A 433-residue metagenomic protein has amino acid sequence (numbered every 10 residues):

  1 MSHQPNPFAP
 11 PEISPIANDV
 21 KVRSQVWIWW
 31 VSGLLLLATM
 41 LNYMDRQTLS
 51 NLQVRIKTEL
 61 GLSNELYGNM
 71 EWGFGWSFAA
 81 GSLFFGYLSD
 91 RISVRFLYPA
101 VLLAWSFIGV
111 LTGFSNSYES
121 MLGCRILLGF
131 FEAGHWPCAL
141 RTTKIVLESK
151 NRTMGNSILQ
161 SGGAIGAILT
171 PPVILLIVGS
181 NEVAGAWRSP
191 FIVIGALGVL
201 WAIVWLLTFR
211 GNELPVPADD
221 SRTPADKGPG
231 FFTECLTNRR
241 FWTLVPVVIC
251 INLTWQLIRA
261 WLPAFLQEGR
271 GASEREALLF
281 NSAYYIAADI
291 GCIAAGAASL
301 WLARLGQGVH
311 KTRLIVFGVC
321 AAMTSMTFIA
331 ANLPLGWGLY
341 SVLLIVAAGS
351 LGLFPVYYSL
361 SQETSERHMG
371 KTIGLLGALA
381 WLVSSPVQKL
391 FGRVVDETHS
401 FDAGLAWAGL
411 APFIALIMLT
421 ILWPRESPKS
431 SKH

Functional and structural regions predicted by a protein language model:
L49-S50, N238-A295, F354, Y358 (+1 more regions): Extracytoplasmic gate region of multi-pass secondary transporters
G61, S93, F114-S120, F131 (+2 more regions): Helix-breaking motifs and short loop linkers at transmembrane-helix boundaries and internal kinks in secondary membrane
A80-E119: Conserved MFS/SLC helix-loop-helix module at the cytosolic interface between two early adjacent transmembrane helices
F96-V110, H310-F328: Structural signature of the two symmetry-related core transmembrane helices
C124-G163: Cytoplasmic helix-loop-helix junction between adjacent transmembrane helices in 12-TM secondary transporters
L159-F209: Helix-loop-helix hairpin linking two adjacent transmembrane segments in secondary transporters
L207-G230, K429-H433: Flexible cytoplasmic inter-helical loops of multi-pass small-molecule transporters
C292, S365-S400: A late C-terminal transmembrane helix in Major Facilitator Superfamily
